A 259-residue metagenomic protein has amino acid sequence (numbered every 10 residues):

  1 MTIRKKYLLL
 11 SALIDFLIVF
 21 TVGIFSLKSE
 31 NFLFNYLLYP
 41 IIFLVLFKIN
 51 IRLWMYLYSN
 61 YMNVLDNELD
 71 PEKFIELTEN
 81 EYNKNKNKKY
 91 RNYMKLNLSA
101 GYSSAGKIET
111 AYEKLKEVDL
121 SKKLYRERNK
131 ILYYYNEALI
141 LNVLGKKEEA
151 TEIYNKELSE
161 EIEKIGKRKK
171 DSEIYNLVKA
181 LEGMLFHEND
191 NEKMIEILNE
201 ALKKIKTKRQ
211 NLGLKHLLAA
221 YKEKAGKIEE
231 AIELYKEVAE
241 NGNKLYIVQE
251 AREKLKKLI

Functional and structural regions predicted by a protein language model:
M1-P71: Helical anchoring/docking segments at protein termini
N31-Y36, N63-E79, S103-E117, K147-S159 (+1 more regions): Helix-turn-helix repeat elements of alpha-solenoid scaffolds
F43-K123: N-terminal topogenic membrane-targeting module
I51-R52, K88-R91, L124-K130, R168-Y175 (+2 more regions): Residue signature of alpha-solenoid helical repeat architecture, marking inter-repeat boundaries and helix-start
S59-N60, Y90-N97, N129-V143, I174-L185 (+2 more regions): "A position-specific structural signal for the A-helix of alpha-solenoid helical repeats
E79-N83, K116-K123, N155-G166, L198-K204 (+1 more regions): Amphipathic alpha-helical segments of tetratricopeptide repeats
S103-A105, Y134-L139, V143-T207: Alpha-helical adaptor scaffolds
E188, M194-I259: Long, non-transmembrane cytosolic or organellar matrix-exposed soluble domains/tails of integral membrane proteins
